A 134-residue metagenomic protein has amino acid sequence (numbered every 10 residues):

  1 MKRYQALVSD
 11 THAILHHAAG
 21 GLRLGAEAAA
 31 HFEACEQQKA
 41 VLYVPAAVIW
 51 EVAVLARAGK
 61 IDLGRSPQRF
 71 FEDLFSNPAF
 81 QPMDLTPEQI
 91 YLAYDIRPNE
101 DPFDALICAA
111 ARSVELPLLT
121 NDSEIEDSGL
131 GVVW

Functional and structural regions predicted by a protein language model:
M1-V44, A58-D73, V114, S123: Short, well-structured N-terminal submotif of metal-dependent ribonuclease cores
A13, V48-I49, Q89, I107 (+1 more regions): Alpha-helix capping/helix-boundary segments
L15-H17, A53-L55, Y91-Y94: A short acidic, helix-capping loop that chelates divalent metal ions and anchors anionic groups
A40-Y43, A53, A109: Anionic-ligand binding patches
D62-G64, S76-N121: Active-site neighborhoods of divalent-metal-dependent phosphate/nucleic-acid chemistry enzymes
F71-E72, Y91, D127-S128: Short secondary-structure capping/turn micro-motifs that flank functional sites
G129-W134: Active-site regions of enzymes building and remodeling cell-envelope glycoconjugates
